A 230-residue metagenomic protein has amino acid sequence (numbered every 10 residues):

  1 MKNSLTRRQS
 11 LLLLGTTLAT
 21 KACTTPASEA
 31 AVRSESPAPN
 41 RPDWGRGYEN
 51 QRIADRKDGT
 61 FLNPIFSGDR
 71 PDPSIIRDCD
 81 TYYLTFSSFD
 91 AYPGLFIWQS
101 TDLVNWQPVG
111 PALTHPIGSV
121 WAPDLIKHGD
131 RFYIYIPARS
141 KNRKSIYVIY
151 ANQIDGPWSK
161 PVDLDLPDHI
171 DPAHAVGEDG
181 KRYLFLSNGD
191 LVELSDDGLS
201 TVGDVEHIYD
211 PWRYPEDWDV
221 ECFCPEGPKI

Functional and structural regions predicted by a protein language model:
K2-L18, C23-I230: Carbohydrate-active catalytic/glycan-binding domains of CAZyme proteins, especially the secreted or lumenal ectodomains
